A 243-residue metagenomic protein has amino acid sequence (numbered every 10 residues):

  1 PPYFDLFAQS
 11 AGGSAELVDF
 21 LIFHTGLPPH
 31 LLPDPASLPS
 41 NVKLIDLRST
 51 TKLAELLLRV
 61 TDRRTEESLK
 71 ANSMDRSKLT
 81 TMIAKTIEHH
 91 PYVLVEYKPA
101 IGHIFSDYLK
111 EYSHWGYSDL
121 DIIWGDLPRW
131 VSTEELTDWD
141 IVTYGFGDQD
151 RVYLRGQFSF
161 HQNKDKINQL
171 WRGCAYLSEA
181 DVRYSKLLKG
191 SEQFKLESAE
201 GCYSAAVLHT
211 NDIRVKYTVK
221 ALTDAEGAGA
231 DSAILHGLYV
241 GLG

Functional and structural regions predicted by a protein language model:
P1, I22-T25, Y97, S118-L120 (+2 more regions): Short His-Asn-centered micro-motif
P1-A84, V93, K110: N-terminal anchoring/stem segment of glycosyltransferases
G26-P29, T50-K52, D121-W124, D148-D150 (+1 more regions): Short, solvent-exposed loop/turn segments at secondary-structure junctions
S40, S118-L120, L154-Q157: Residues that flank catalytic or metal-binding motifs in active/ligand-binding sites
L53-V60, R151-S159: Short, charged, surface-exposed secondary-structure boundary motifs
L94-T143: GT-A fold catalytic core of metal-dependent nucleotide-sugar glycosyltransferases, centered on the diacidic
T137-F158: A short, conserved acidic/glycine-rich loop-to-beta-strand motif that forms the donor nucleotide-sugar/metal
L154, F158, D165-G243: Catalytic core and acceptor-binding pocket of nucleotide-sugar-dependent glycosyltransferases
